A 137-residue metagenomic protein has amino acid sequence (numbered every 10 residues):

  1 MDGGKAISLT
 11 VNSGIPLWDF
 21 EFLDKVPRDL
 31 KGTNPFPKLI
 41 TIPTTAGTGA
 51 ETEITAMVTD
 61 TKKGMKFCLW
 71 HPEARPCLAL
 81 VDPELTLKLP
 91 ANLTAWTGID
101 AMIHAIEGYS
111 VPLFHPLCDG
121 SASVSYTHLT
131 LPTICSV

Functional and structural regions predicted by a protein language model:
M1, T45-T48, T127: Ser/Thr-glycine-rich phosphate-binding loops at phosphate-binding pockets of nucleotides, nucleotide cofactors
M1-P16: N-terminal small/polar loop signature for handling phosphorylated ligands or for N-terminal nucleophile
N12-F114: A glycine/threonine-rich phosphate-anchoring loop and its flanking beta-alpha core in nucleotide/phosphate-binding
F114-Y126: An accessory alpha-helical subdomain
T127-T133: Conserved small/polar residues in nucleotide/adenosyl-binding loops
